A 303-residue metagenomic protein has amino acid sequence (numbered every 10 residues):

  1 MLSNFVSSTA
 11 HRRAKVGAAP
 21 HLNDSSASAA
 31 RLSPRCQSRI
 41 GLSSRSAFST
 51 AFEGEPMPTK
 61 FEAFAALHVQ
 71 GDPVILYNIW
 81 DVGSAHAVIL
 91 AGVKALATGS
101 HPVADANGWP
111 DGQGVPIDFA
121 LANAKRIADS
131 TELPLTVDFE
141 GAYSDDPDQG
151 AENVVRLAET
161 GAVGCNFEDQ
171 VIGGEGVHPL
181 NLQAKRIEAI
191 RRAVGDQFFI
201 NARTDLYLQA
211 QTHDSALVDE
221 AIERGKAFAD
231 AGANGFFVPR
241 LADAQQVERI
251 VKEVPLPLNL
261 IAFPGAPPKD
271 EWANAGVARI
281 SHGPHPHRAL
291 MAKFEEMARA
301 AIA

Functional and structural regions predicted by a protein language model:
M1-A10: N-terminal chloroplast transit peptides
I40-F48: N-terminal mitochondrial targeting presequences
K60-L67, V74-S130, Y143-L256, A266-A275: Alpha/beta enzyme core
P255-A303: C-terminal alpha-helical cap/extension of soluble enzyme domains
